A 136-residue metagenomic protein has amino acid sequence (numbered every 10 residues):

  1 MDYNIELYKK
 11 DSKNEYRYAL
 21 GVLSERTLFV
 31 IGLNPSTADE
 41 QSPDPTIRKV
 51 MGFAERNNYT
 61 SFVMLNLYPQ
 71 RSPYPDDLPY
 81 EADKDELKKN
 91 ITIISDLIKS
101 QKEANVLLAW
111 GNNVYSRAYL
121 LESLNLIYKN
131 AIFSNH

Functional and structural regions predicted by a protein language model:
M1-D44, R56: Active-site and ligand/interface coordination hotspots across diverse enzymes and nucleic-acid-associated assemblies
D2, S72, L78-H136: Glycine/proline-rich loop-helix segments at beta-alpha junctions forming the active-site rim of enzyme cores
E25-R26, Y59, K102-N105: A general structural motif
F29-I31, V63-L65, L107, I132: Hydrophobic/aromatic beta-strand patches that form the interior of the parallel beta-sheet core in alpha/beta enzyme
L33, L67, W110-N112: Short, well-ordered beta-to-alpha junction loops that form the rim of enzyme active sites and present histidine/acidic
T46-I47, N90: Amphipathic coiled-coil/heptad-repeat helices and related helical stalk/stem segments that mediate oligomerization
I47-E55: Short catalytic helix/loop segments, enriched in acidic residues and glycine and frequently bearing histidine
T60-D76: Short connector loops at secondary-structure junctions
